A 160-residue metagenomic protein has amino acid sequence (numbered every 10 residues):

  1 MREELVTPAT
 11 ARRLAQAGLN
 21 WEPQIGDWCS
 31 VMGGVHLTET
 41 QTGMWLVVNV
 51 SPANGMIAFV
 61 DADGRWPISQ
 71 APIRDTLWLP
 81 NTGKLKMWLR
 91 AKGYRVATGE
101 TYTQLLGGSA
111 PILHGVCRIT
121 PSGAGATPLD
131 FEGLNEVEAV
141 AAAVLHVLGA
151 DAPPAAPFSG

Functional and structural regions predicted by a protein language model:
M1-P67: Charge-rich, low-complexity N-terminal segments
R12, K86, V137-V140: Generic structural signal for individual residues within well-ordered alpha-helical segments across diverse proteins
A17, A91-R95, H146, A150: Surface-exposed polar/charged interaction patches
N20, V47-D130, A155-S159: N-terminal segment of the canonical double-stranded RNA-binding domain
L129-G160: Ampiphathic alpha-helical segments that act as solvent-exposed interaction surfaces
